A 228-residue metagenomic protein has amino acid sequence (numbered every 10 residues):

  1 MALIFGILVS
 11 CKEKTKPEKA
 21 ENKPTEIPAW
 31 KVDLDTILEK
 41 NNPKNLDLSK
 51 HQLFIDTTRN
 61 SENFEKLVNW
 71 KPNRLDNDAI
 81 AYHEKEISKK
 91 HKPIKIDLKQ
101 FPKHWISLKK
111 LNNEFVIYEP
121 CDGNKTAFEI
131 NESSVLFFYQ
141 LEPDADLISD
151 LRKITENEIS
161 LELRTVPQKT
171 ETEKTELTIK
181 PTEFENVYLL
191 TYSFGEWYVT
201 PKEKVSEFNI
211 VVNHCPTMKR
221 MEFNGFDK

Functional and structural regions predicted by a protein language model:
M1-A2: Sec-dependent signal peptide recognition, specifically the positively charged N-region followed immediately by
I7-S10: C-terminal motif of bacterial Sec signal peptides marking the signal peptidase cleavage site
K12-K14: Bacterial signal peptide processing site
E18-N41: Post-signal peptide N-terminal segment of mature Sec-exported envelope proteins
P28-W30, K40-I94, I159-K228: Beta-sheet ligand-binding and adhesion/scaffold domains
V32-D33, F115-I159: N-terminal glycine/threonine-rich, aromatic-flanked beta-hairpin/loop signature
E84-P120: Tryptophan-anchored aromatic micro-motifs
K110, F138-E142, R164: Surface loops and adjacent helix of pleckstrin homology
